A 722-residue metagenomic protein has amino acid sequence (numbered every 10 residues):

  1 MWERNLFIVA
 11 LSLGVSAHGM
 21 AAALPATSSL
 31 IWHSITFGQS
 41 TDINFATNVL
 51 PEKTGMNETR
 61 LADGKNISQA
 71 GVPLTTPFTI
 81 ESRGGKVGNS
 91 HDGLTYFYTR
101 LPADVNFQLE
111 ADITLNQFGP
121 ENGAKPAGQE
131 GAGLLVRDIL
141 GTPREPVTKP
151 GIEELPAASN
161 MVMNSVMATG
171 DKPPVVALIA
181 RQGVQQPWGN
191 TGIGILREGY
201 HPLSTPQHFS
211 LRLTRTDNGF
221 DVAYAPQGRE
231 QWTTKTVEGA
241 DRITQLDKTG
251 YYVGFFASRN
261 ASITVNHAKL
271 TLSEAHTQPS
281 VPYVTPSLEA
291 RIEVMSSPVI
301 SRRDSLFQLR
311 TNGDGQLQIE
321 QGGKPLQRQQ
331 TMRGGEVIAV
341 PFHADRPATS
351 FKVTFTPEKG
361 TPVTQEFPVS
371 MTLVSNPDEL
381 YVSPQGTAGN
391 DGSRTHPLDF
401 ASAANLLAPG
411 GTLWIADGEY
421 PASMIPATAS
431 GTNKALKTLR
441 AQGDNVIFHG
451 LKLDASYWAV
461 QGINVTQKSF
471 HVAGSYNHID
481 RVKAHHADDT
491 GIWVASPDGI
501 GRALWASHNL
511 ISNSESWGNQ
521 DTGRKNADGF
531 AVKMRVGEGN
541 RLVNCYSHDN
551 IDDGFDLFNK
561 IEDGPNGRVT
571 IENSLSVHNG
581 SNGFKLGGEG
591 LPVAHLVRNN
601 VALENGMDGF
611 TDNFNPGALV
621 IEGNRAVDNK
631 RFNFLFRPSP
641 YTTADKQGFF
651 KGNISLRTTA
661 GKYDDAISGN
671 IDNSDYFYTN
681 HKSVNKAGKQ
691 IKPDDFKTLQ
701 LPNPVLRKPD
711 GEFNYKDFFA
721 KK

Functional and structural regions predicted by a protein language model:
A22-P286: Extracellular glycan-recognition regions
G93, I447-G450, T466-S469, H486-A506 (+6 more regions): Extracellular beta-strand/beta-solenoid scaffold signature
N260, A408, T428-A429, K434 (+24 more regions): Parallel beta-helix/beta-solenoid
M332-E336, F530, Y641-K722: Acidic, glycine- and Ser/Thr-rich low-complexity intrinsically disordered tracts in extracellular/secreted proteins
V340-A348, V536: Surface-exposed, short loops/turns at beta-strand junctions within beta-sandwich domains
E379, P409-Q461: Beta-solenoid repeat scaffold
V382-P421: Acidic Gly/Asp/Thr-rich repetitive segments characteristic of extracellular carbohydrate-active and adhesion proteins
